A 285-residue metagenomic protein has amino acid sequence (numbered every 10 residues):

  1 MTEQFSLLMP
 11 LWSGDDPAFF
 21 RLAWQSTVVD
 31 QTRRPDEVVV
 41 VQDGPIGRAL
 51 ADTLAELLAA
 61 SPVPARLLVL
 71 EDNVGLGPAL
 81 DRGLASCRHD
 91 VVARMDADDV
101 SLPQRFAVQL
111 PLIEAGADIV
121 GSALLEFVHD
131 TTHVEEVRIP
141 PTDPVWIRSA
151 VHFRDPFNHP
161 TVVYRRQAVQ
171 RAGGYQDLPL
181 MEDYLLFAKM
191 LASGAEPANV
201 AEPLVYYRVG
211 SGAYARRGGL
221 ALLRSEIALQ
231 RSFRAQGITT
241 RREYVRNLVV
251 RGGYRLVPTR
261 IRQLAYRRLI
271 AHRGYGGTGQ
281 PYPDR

Functional and structural regions predicted by a protein language model:
D15-Q31: Short, well-formed alpha-helical segments that are part of the catalytic scaffolds of diverse glycosyltransferases
L70-C87, V108: Glycine-rich, basic loop-to-helix element that forms the pyrophosphate-binding segment of sugar-nucleotide handling
V92: Short aromatic/hydrophobic "clamp" motif used to bind/position activated sugar donors
Q104-E135: Conserved donor NDP-sugar-binding/catalytic core segment of glycosyltransferases
A123, P197-L204: Catalytic beta-strand/loop signature of glycosyltransferases that borders the donor
A123, V137-D155: Short, flexible, basic/aromatic active-site loop/helix in glycosyltransferases
L180-L186: Acidic donor-binding loop at a coil-to-helix junction in glycosyltransferase catalytic cores that engages
A195, Y207-G210, R216-T240: Catalytic core of nucleotide-sugar-dependent glycosyltransferases
